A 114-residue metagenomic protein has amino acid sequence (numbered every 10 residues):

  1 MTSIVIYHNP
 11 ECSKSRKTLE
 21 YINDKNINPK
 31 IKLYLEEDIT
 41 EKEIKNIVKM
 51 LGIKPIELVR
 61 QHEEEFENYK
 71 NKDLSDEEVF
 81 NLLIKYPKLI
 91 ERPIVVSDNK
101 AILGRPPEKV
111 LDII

Functional and structural regions predicted by a protein language model:
M1-N23, P29-Y34: Local sequence-structure signature of Cys/Sec-based thiol-disulfide redox active-site neighborhoods
E37-I114: Thiol/selenol-based redox catalytic cores and closely related redox-interacting motifs
